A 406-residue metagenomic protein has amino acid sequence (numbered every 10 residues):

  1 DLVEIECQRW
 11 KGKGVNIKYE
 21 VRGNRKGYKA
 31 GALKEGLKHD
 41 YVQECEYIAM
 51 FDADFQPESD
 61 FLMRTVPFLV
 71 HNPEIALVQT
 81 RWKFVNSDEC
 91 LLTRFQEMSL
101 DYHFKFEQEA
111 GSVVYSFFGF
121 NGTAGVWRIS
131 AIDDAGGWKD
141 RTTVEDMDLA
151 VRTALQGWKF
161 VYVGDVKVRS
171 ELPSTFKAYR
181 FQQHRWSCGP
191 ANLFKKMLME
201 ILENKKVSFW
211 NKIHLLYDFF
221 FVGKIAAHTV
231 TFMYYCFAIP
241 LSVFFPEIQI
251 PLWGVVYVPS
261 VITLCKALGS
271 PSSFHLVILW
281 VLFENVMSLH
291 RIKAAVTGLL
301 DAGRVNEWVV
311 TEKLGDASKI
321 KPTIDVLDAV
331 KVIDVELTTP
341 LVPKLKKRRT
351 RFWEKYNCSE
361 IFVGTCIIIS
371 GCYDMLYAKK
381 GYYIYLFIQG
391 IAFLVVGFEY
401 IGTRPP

Functional and structural regions predicted by a protein language model:
V3, R22-G23, K29-A30, K34-D40 (+3 more regions): Cytosol-/stroma-facing membrane-proximal "stalk/adaptor" domains immediately downstream of transmembrane anchors
C7-Y47, S59-T143, D148, A154-L155 (+2 more regions): Long helical/loop segments within the catalytic core of UDP-sugar-dependent glycosyltransferases, especially the large
E20-R22, V163-D165, T311: Conserved beta-strand termini and adjacent loop/short-helix elements that scaffold enzyme active sites in alpha/beta
R81, G157, V161-R169: Catalytic beta-strand/loop signature of glycosyltransferases that borders the donor
G164-A178, N306: Active-site donor/metal-binding and catalytic loop motifs of nucleotide-sugar-dependent glycosylation enzymes
N204-V230, G315-L376: Loop-to-transmembrane boundary segments
F221-L314, E360-P406: Membrane-embedded multi-pass helical conduit in multi-pass membrane proteins, especially envelope-biosynthetic
